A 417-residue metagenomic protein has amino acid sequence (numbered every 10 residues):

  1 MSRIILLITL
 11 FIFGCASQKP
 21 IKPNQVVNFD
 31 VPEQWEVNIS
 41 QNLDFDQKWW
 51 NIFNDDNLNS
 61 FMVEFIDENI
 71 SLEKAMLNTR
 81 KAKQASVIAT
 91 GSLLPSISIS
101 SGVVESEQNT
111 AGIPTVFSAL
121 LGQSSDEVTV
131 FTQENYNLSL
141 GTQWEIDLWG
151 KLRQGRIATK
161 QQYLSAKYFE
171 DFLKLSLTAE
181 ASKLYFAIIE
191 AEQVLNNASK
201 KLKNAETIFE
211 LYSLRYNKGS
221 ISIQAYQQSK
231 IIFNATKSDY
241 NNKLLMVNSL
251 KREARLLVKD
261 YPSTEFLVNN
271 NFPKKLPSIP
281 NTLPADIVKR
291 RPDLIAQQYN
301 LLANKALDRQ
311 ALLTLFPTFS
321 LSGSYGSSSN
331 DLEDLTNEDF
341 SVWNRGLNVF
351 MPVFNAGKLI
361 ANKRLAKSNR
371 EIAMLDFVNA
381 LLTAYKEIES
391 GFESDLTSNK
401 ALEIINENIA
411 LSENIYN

Functional and structural regions predicted by a protein language model:
M1-I8: Sec-dependent signal peptide recognition, specifically the positively charged N-region followed immediately by
I12-G14: C-terminal motif of bacterial Sec signal peptides marking the signal peptidase cleavage site
A16-I88, F272-L302, V353, L381 (+1 more regions): Bacterial Sec-pathway N-terminal export signals of envelope proteins
L58-S60, N135-N137, K183, Q228 (+1 more regions): Transmembrane beta-barrel architecture of outer-membrane proteins
K74-A89, L173, L177-K200, T207-L214 (+4 more regions): Amphipathic alpha-helical coiled-coil segments
M76, K83, S92-F172, T282 (+4 more regions): Small/polar-residue-enriched beta-strand and adjacent coil segments characteristic of outer-membrane beta-barrel
K203, S222, N241-V288: Short, solvent-exposed, mixed-charge loop/turn linkers that connect secondary-structure elements
